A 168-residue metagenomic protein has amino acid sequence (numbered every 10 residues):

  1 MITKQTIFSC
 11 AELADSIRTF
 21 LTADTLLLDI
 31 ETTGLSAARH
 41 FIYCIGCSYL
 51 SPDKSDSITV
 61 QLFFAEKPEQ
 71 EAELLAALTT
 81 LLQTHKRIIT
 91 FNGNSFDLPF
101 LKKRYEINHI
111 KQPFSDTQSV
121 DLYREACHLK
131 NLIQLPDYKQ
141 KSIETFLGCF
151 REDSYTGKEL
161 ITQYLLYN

Functional and structural regions predicted by a protein language model:
M1-D24: N-terminal accessory regions of nucleic-acid-interacting proteins
F8-A11, F20, R39, I58-L62 (+1 more regions): Short catalytic/metal-binding and nucleic-acid-binding patches
I17-T19, L35-A38, K54-S55, L78-T84: Short, charge-rich binding segments
D24-T33: Two-metal-ion RNase H-like nuclease active-site motif
T32, S36-S51, V60: RNase H-like nuclease fold core
S57-T145: Conserved DEDDh/DEDDy metal-dependent 3′-5′ exonuclease domain
S142-N168: Acidic, Mg2+-coordinating catalytic module of metal-dependent nucleases/exonucleases that use a two-metal-ion mechanism
